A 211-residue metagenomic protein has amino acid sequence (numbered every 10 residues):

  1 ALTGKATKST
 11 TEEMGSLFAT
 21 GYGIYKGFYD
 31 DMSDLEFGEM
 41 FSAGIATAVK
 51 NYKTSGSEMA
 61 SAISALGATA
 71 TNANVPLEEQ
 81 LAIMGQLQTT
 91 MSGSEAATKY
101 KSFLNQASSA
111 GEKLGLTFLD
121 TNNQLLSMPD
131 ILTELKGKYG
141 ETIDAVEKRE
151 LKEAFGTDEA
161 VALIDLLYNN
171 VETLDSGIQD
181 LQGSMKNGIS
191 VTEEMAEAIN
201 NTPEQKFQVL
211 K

Functional and structural regions predicted by a protein language model:
A1-N51, E58-A65, T69, P76-K211: Alpha-helical architecture feature
